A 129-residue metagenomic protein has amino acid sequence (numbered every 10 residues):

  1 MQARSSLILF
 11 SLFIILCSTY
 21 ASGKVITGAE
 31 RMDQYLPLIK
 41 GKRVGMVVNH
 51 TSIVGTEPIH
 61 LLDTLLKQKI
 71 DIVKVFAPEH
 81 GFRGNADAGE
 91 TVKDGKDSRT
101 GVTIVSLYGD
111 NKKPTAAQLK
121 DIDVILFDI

Functional and structural regions predicted by a protein language model:
M1-K24: Bacterial Sec-dependent N-terminal signal peptides
K24-I70: N-terminal phosphate-binding or glycine-rich loops at protein starts, especially the Walker A/P-loop of NTPases
V47-V48, F76, D128: Short beta-strand segments
H50-V54, E79-R83, N111-K112: Solvent-exposed loop/turn segments at secondary-structure junctions within structured extracellular/periplasmic domains
D71-E79: Short internal beta-strands
H80-D97: Glycine-rich phosphate-binding loop and adjoining beta1-alpha1-beta2 segment of Rossmann-like nucleotide-binding folds
K93-I122: Glycine-rich oxoanion-binding loops at beta->alpha junctions
I122-I129: Short acidic, glycine-rich surface-loop motifs adjacent to enzyme active sites
